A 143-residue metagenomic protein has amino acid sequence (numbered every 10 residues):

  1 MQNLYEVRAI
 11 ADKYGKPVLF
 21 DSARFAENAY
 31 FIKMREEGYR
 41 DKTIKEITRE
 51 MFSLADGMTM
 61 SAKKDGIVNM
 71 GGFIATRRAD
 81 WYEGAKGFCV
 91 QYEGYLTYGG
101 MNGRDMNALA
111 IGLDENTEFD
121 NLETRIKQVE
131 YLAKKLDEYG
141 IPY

Functional and structural regions predicted by a protein language model:
M1-Y143: Conserved PLP-enzyme active-site core in the AAT-like
